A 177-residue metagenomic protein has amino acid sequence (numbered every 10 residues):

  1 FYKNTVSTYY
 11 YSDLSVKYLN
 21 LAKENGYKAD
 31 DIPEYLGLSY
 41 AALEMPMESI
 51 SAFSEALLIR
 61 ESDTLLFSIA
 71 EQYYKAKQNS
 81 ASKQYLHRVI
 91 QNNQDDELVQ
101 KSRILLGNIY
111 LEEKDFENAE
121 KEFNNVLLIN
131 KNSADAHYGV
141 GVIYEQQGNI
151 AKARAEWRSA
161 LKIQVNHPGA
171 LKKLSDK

Functional and structural regions predicted by a protein language model:
N4, T8, A42, K75-A76 (+4 more regions): Register position in tetratricopeptide repeats
K17-E24, S54-L58, H87-Q94, N124-L128 (+1 more regions): Conserved structural position within tetratricopeptide repeats
A29-D31, D63-T64, D96-Q100, A134-D135 (+1 more regions): Helix-start (N-cap) detector for alpha-helical repeat units in TPR-like alpha-solenoids, especially tetratricopeptide
S68-S80, Q84-L128: Alpha-helical adaptor scaffolds
Q146, I150-K177: Terminal, low-structured helical/coil segments at or just beyond the last alpha-helical repeat
